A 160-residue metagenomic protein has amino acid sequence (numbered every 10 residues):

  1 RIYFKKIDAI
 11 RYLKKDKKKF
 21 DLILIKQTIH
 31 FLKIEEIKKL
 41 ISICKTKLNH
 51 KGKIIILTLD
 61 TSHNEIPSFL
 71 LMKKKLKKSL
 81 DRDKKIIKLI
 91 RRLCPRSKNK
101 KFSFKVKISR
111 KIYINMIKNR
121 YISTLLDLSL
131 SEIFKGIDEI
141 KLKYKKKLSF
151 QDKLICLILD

Functional and structural regions predicted by a protein language model:
R1-K14: Conserved SAM-binding strand-loop segment of SAM-dependent methyltransferases
K19-F20: Local beta-strand N-terminus motif with an aromatic residue
L24: A conserved beta-strand element that flanks and buttresses the S-adenosyl-L-methionine
Q27-F31: Short catalytic micro-motifs in class I SAM-dependent methyltransferases
K33-I37: Short N-terminal helix/helix-N-cap motif within the alpha/beta-hydrolase-1
K38-K53: A short glycine-rich, Lys/Arg-flanked "PGG" loop and its adjoining helix->strand segment in the class I
K53-D83: Conserved class I S-adenosyl-L-methionine
R91, R96-D160: Conserved Class I S-adenosyl-L-methionine
